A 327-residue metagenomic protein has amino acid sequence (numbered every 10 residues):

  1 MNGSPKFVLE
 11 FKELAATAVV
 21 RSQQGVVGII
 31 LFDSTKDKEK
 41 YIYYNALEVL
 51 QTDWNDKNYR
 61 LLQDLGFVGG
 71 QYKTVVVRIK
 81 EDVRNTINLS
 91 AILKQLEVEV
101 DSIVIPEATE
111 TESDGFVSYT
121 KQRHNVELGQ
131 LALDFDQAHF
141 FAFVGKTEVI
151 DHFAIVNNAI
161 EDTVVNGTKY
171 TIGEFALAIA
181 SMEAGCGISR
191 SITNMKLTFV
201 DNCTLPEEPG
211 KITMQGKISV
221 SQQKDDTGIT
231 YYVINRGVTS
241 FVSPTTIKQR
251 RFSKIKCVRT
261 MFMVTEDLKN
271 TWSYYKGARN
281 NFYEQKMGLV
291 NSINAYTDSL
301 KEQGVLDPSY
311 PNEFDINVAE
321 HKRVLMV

Functional and structural regions predicted by a protein language model:
M1-K73, I179, E183-V327: Structured, hydrophobic secondary-structure cores that serve as assembly/anchoring elements
Y59-K196: Extracellular Cys-Trp
